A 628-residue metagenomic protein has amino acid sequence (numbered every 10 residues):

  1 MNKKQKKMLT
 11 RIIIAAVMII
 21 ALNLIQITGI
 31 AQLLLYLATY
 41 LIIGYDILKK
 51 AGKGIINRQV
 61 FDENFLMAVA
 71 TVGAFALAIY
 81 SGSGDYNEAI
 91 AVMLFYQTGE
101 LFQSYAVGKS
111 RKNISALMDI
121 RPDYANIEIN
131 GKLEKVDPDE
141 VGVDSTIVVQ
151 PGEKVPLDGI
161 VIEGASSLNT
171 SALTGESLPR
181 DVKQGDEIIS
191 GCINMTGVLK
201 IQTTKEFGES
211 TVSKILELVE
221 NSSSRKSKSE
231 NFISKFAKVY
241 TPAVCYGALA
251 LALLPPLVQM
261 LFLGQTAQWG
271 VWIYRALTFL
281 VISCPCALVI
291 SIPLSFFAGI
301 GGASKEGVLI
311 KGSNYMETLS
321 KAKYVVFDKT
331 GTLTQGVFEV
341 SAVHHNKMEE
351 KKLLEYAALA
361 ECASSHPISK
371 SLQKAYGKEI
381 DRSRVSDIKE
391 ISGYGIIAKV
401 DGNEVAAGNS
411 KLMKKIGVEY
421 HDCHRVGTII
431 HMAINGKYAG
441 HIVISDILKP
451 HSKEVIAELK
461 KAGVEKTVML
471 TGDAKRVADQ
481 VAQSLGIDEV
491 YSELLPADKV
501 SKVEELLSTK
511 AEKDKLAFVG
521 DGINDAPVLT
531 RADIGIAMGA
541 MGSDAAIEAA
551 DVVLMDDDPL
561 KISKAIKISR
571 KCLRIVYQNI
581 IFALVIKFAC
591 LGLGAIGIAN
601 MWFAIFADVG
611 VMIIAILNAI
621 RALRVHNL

Functional and structural regions predicted by a protein language model:
M1-I14, L34-L37, L48-F75, L216-A250 (+4 more regions): Soluble-to-membrane junctions at the N-terminal ends of transmembrane alpha-helices in multi-pass ion-transporting
N2-Y124, K226, K235, P242-A243 (+1 more regions): Transmembrane helix-loop-helix hairpins at the membrane interface
G29-L37, F61-A68, S81-V92, F232 (+4 more regions): Membrane-water interface of transmembrane alpha-helices in multipass transporters/channels
E63-T71, L173, Y274, C284-A360 (+1 more regions): Conserved catalytic phosphorylation-site environment of P-type ATPases
F65, A91-P151, V182, I310 (+5 more regions): Juxtamembrane coupling segments of multi-pass membrane pumps/enzymes
A116-E209, N314-A357, K399-V400: Conserved cytosolic catalytic loops of P-type ATPases
Q150, V340-K466, K475, I487-V503: P-type ATPase nucleotide-binding
V400-G402, T428, I434-Q578, I586: Conserved ATP-binding TGD loop and adjacent catalytic N/P-domain core of P-type ATPases
